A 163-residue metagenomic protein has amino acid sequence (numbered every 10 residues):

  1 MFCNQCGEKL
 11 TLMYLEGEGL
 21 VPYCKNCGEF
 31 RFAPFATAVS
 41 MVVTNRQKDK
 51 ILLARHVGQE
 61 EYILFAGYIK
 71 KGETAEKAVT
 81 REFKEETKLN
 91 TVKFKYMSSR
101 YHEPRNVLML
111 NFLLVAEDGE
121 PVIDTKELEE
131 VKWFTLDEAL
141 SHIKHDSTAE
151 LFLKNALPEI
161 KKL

Functional and structural regions predicted by a protein language model:
M1, P22: Cys/His-enriched microdomains
F2, S40, K50, N111 (+1 more regions): Conserved beta-strand and immediately adjacent loop positions that scaffold enzyme active sites
F2-Y14: Alpha-helical and coiled-coil interaction segments, frequently adjacent to or embedded within charge-biased
E8, G19, K25-I51, Y68: Conserved N-terminal beta-strand and adjoining loop/helix that marks the start of the Nudix/MutT-like hydrolase domain
M13-V21: Short linker/helix segments within small regulatory modules
T44-E85: Conserved Nudix-box catalytic region and its N-terminal flanking loop in Nudix hydrolases and closely related
I69-K93, M97-F152: Unchanged
E150-L163: Charged phosphate-binding loop/patch that engages nucleotide di/tri-phosphates or the phosphate backbone of nucleic
